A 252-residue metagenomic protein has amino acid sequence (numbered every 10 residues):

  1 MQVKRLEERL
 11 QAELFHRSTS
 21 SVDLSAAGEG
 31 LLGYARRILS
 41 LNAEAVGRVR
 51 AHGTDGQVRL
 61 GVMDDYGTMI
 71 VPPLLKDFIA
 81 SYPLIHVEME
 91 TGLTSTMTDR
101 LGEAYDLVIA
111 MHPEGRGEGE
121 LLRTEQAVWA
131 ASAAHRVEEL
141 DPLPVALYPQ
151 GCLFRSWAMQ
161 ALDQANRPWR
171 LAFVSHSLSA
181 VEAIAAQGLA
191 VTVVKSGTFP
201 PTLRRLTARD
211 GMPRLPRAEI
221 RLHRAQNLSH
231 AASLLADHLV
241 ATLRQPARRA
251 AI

Functional and structural regions predicted by a protein language model:
R5-L24: A short LG(V/I)-centered, amphipathic sequence patch enriched for acidic residue(s) preceding the LG motif
R9-L10, L31-H52: Alpha-helical linker/hinge and terminal dimerization helices associated with HTH transcriptional regulators
D55-E114: Central regulatory/effector-binding core of bacterial HTH transcription factors
I70, D210-I252: A late-sequence structural motif
H86-G92, P168-S177: Short beta-strand-to-loop elements that line the ligand-binding cleft of bilobed periplasmic-binding protein-like
G117-E118, A186-N227: Beta-alpha-beta core module
G117-Q150: Flexible hinge/capping segments at coil-to-helix
V137, D141-A165, H230-A232: Secondary-structure junction motif
